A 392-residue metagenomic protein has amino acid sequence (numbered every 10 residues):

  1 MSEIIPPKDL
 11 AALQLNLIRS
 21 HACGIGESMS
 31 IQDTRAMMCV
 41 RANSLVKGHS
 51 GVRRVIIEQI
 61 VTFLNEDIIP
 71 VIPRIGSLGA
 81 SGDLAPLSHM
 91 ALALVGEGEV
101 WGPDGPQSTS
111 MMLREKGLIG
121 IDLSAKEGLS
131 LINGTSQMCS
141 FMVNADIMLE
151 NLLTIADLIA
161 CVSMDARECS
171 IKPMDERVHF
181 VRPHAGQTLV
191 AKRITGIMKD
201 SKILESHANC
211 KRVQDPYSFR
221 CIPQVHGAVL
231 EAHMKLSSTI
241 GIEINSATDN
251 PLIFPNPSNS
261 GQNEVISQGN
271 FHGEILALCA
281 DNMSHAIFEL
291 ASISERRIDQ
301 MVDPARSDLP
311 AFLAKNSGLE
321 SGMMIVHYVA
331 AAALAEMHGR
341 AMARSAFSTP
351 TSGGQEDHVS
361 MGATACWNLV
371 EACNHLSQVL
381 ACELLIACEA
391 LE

Functional and structural regions predicted by a protein language model:
M1, M37-V40, T135-S136, E168-D175 (+5 more regions): Short acidic (Asp/Glu) and glycine-rich catalytic loops that position anionic groups and cofactors
S2-R35: Residues that scaffold, gate, or flank divalent-cation-dependent active/transport sites
E3, E27, V46-S50, C139-M142 (+11 more regions): Hydrophobic alpha-helical scaffolding
N16, S20, F63, L152-I155 (+11 more regions): Generic, well-ordered alpha-helical scaffold segments in large soluble proteins
A22-S30, T34-H184, L369: Active-site cavity-forming subdomains of large catalytic enzyme subunits
S77-H89, L236, I240-S345, P350-S352 (+1 more regions): Glycine-rich anion/phosphate-binding loop at the beta-strand->alpha-helix junction
A160, K192, S258, R344-E392: C-terminal catalytic domains of large/alpha subunits in multi-subunit enzymes
M164-S292: Accessory "access/gating" subregions that flank catalytic or transport cores
